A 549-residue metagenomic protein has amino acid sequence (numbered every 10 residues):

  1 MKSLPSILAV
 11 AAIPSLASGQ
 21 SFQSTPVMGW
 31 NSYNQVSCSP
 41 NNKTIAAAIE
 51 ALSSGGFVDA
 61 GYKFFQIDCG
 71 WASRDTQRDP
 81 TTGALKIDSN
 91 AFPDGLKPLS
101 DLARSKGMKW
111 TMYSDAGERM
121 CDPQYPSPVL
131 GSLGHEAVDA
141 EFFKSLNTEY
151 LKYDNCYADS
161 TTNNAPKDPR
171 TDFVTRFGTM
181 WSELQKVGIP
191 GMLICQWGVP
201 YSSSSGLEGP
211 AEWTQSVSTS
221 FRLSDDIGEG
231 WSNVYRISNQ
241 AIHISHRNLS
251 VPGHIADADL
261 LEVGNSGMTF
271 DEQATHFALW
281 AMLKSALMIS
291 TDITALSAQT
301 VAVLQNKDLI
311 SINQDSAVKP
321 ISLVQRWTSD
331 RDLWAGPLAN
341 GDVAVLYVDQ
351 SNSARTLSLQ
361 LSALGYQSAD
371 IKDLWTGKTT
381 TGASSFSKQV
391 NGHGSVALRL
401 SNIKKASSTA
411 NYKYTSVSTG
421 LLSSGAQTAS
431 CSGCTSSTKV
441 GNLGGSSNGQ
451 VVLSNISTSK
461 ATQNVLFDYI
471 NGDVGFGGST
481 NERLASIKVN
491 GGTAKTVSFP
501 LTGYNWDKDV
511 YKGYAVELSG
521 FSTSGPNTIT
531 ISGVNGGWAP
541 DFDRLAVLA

Functional and structural regions predicted by a protein language model:
M1-G19: Fungal secretory targeting signals
P26-S32, G61-D68, K109-S114, E149-D154 (+7 more regions): Structural recognition of the beta-strand scaffold that forms the well-ordered cores of secreted hydrolase catalytic
N34-V36, A48-K167: Aromatic-lined carbohydrate-binding/catalytic grooves of carbohydrate-active enzymes
M108-S127, W181-S204: Aromatic-lined carbohydrate-recognition surfaces of secreted/lumenal glycan-active proteins
H135, P190-D292: Glycan-recognition surfaces
W280-L283, M288-S290, W327-L364, D468-N471: Carbohydrate-binding surface patches
R355, S368-I371, G394-A549: Extracytoplasmic
K378-N402: Intrinsically disordered, low-complexity Pro/Gly/Ser/Thr-rich segments with frequent PxxP/GP/PP motifs and embedded
